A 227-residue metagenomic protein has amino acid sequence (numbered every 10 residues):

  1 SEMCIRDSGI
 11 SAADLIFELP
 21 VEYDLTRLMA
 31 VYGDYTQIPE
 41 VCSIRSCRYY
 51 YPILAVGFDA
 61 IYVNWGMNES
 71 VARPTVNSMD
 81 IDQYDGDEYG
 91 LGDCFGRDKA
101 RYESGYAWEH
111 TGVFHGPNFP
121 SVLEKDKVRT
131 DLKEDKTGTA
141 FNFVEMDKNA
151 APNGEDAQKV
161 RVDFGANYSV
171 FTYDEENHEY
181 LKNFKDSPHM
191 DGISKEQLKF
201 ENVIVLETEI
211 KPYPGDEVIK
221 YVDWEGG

Functional and structural regions predicted by a protein language model:
S1, R6-F17, E22-G227: A surface/extracellular/periplasmic glyco- and lipid-processing/surface-interacting theme
